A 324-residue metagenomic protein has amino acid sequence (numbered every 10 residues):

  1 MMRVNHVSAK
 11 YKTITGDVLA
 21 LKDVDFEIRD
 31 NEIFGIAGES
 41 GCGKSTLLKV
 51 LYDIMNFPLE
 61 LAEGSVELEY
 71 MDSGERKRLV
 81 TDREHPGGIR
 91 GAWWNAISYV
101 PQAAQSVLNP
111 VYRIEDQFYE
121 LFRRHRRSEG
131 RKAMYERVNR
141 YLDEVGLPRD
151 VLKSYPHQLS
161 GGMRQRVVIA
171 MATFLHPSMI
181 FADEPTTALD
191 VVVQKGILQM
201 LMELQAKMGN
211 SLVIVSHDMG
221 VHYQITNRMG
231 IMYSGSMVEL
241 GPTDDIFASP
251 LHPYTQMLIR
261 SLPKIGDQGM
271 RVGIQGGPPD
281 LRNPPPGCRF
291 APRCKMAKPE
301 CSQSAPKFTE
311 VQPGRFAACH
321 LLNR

Functional and structural regions predicted by a protein language model:
M1, K10-D23, I54-L59, D72-R76 (+4 more regions): A short, flexible loop at the N-terminus of ABC-type nucleotide-binding domains that lies
A37-E39: The feature captures the beta-strand-to-loop junction immediately N-terminal to the Walker
E75-L79, P242-R324: Short catalytic/signature loops enriched in Gly
K132-D150, I259: Conserved ABC ATPase "signature" region
Y155-L159, M163: Conserved ABC ATPase signature
F174-S178: A short, proline-enriched helix->beta-strand linker immediately N-terminal to the Walker B motif in ABC-type P-loop
P185, L189-G269: P-loop NTP-binding/switch modules centered on Walker-like glycine-rich loops
